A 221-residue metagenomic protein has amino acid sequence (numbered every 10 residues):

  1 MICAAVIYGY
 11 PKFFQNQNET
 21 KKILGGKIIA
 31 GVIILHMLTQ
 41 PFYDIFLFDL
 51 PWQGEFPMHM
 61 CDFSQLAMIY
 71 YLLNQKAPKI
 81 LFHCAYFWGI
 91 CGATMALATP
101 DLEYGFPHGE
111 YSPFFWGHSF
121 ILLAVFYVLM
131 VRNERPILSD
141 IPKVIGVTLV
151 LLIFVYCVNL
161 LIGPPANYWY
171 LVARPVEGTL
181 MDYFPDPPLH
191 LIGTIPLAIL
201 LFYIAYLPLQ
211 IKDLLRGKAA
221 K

Functional and structural regions predicted by a protein language model:
M1, D49-D62, H83-F87: Structural signature of hydrophobic alpha-helical transmembrane segments
M1, S139-V150, I162-F202: Membrane-interface transmembrane-helix boundary segments in multi-pass integral membrane proteins
V6-K12, M68, F120-S139: Alpha-helical transmembrane segments in multipass membrane proteins, preferentially the mid-helix core
F13-G26, N74-L81, V131-P142, L215: Membrane-interface helix-boundary motifs at transmembrane edges
I23-K27, E55-F56, L81-G89, F114: Cytoplasmic-side transmembrane-helix entry/capping segments in multi-pass membrane proteins
V32-F42, G89-D101, T148-C157: Aromatic-anchored segments of alpha-helical transmembrane domains
I45-G54, N74-K79, P100-S112: Membrane-interface helix caps and helix-loop-helix hairpins in membrane proteins
F56-M60, G109-L123: Membrane-interface loop-to-helix entry segments
